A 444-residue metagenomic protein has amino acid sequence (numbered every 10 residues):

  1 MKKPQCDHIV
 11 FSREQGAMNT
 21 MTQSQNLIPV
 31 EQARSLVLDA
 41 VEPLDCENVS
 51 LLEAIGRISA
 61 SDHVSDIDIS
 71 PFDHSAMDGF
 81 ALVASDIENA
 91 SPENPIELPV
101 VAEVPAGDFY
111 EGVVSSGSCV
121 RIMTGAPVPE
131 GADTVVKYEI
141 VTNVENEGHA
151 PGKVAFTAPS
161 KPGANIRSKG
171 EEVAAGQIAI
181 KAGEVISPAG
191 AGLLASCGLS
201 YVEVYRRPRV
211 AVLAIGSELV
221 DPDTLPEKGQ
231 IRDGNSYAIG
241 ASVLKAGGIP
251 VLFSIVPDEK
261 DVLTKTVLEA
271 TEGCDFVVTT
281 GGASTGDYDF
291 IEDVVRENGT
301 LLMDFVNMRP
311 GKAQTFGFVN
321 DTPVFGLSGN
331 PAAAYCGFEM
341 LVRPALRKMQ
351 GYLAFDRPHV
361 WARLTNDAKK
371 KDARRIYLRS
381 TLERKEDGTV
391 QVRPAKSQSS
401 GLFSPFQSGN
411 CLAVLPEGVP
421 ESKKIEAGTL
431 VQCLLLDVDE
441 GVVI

Functional and structural regions predicted by a protein language model:
K2-P92, R121, S168, Y352-Y377: Short, low-complexity N-terminal leaders and the immediately following helix N-cap/first helix
C6-D7, F11, Q23-V30, S200-L327 (+1 more regions): Helix-rich terminal scaffold detector
T22-S24, V30-E31, A81-S254, E269 (+2 more regions): Short, glycine/charged-enriched hinge/interface segments at domain edges or termini
N26, V30-R34, E47, L51 (+18 more regions): Generic structural signal for well-ordered, non-membrane alpha-helical segments in soluble metabolic enzymes
R34, L38, D78, Y138-E139 (+14 more regions): Predominant activation on well-ordered alpha-helical scaffold segments within soluble catalytic domains
E47-L52, S61, G107, V128 (+2 more regions): Flexible glycine/proline-rich
S75, S115, V136, E272 (+1 more regions): Structured loop/turn residues at beta-strand edges in well-structured enzyme cores
